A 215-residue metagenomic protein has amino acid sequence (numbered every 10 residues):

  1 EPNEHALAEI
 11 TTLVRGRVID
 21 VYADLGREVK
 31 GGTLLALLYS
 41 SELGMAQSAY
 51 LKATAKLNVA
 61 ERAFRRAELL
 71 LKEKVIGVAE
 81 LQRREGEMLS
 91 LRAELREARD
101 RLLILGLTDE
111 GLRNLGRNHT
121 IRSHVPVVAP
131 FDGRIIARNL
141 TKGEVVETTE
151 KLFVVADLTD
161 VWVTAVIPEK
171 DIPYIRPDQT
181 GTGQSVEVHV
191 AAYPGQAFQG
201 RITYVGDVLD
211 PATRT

Functional and structural regions predicted by a protein language model:
E1-V205, D210-A212: Periplasmic scaffold and linker elements that assemble and bridge Gram-negative envelope complexes
